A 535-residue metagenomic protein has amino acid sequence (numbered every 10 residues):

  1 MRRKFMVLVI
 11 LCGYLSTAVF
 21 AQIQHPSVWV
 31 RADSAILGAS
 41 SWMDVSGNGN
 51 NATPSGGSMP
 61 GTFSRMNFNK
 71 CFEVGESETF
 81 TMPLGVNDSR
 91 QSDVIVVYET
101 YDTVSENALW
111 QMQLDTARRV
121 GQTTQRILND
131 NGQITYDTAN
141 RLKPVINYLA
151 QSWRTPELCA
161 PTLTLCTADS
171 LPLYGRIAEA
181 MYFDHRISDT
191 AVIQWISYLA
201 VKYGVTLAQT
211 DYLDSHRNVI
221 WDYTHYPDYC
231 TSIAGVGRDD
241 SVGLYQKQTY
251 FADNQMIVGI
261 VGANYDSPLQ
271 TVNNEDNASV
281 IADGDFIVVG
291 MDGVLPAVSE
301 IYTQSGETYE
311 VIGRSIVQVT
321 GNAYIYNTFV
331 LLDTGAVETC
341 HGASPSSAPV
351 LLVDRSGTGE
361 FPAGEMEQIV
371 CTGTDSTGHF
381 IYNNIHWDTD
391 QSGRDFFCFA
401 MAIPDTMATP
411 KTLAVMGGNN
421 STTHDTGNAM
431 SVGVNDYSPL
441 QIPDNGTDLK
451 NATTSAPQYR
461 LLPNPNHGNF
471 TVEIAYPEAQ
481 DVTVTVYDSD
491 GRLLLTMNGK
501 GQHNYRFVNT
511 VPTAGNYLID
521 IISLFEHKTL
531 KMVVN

Functional and structural regions predicted by a protein language model:
M1-K4, V534-N535: Positively charged n-region of N-terminal signal peptides that target proteins for export
K4-L15: Sec-dependent N-terminal signal peptides
V19-S77, I196-M407, L413-L440: Extracytoplasmic low-complexity segments
H25-I36, V94-T100, L149, L171-T206: Extracellular, beta-strand-rich glycan-interacting domains
S46-T79, G85-S170, G175, M181-Y182 (+2 more regions): Extracellular glycan-interaction surfaces
S89-Q91, S392-R394, A479, A514-N516: Extracellular Ig-like/FN3 beta-sandwich strand-entry sites
D102-T103, T334-A336, A343-S346, Y476-D481: Short proline/glycine-enriched turn/loop motifs at strand-loop junctions of beta-rich domains
N445-L462, N466-N535: C-terminal outer-membrane/trafficking sorting elements
